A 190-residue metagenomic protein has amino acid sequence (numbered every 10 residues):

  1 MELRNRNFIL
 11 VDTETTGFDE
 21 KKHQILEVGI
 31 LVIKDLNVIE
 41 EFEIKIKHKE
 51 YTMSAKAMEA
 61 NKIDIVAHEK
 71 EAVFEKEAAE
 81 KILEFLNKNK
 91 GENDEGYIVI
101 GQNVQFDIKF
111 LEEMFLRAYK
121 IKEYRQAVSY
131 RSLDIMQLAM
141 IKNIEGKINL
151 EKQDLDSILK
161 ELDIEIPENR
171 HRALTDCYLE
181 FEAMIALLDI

Functional and structural regions predicted by a protein language model:
E2, R6, K21-L26, V32-I63 (+1 more regions): Metal-dependent phosphoesterase core characteristic of DEDDh/y 3'-5' exonuclease domains
F8-L10: Short glycine-aspartate micro-motif
D12, I30: Divalent metal-coordination and catalytic microenvironments
T13-K21: Short acidic, Gly/Ser-rich segments with clustered Asp/Glu that frequently serve as metal-coordination loops in enzyme
N61-K88: Metal-dependent phosphoesterase signature
